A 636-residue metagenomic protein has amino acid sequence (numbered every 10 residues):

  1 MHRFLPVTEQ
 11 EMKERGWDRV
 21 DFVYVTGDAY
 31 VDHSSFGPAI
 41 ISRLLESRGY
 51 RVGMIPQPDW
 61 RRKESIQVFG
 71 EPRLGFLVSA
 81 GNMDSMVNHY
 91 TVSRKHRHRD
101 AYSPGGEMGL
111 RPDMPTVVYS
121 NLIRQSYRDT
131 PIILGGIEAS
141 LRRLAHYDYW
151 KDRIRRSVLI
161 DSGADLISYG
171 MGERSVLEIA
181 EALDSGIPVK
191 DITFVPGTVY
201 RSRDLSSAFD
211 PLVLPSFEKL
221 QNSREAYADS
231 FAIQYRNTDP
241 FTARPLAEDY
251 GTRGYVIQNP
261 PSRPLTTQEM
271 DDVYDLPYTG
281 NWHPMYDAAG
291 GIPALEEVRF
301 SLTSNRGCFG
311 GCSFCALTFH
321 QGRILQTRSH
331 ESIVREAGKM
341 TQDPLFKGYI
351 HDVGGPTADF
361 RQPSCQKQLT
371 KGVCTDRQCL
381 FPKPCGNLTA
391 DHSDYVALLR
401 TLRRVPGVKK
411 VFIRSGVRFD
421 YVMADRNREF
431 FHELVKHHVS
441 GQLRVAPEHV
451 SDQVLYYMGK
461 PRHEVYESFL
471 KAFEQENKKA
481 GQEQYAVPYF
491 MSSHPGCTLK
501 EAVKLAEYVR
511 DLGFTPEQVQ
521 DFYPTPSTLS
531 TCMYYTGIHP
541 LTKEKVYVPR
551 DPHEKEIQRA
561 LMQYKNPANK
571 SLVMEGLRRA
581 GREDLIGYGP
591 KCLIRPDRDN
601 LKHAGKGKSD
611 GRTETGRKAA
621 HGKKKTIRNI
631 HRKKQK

Functional and structural regions predicted by a protein language model:
M1-R19, A29, D229-S301, Y349: N-terminal [4Fe-4S]-dependent radical SAM core
Q10-E11, G37, P56-G251, Q258-N259: Glycine-rich beta-alpha loop elements in corrinoid/cobalamin-binding modules across cobalamin-dependent enzymes
W17, Y24, I55, D59-W60 (+2 more regions): Conserved SAM/AdoMet-binding glycine-rich loop
V25-Y30, A289-A316, V334, T341 (+1 more regions): N-terminal pre-triad scaffold of radical SAM enzymes
R61, K190-T238, S262-L265, I292 (+5 more regions): Terminal amphipathic helices with adjacent charged low-complexity linkers/tails
D84-S93, L141-R143, E173-E178, R203-S206 (+7 more regions): Flexible glycine/acidic-rich beta-alpha junction loops that bind and position SAM and/or redox cofactors in anaerobic
D165, V273, C308, I333 (+3 more regions): Conserved, mostly hydrophobic/aromatic
K371, R377, L593-K636: Acidic, low-complexity intrinsically disordered tails
